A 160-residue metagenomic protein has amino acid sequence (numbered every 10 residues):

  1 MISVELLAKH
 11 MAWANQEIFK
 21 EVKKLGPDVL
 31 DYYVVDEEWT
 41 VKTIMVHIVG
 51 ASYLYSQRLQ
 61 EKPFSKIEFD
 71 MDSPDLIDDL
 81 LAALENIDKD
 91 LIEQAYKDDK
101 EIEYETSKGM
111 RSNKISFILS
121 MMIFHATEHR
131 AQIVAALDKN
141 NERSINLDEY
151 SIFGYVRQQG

Functional and structural regions predicted by a protein language model:
M1-E5: Active-site metal-coordination segments of metallo-dependent hydrolases
A8-K20, K24, V29-D70, M110-G160: Short, contiguous alpha-helical
E61-K100: Helix-adjacent hinge/juxtasegments
I87-K89, I102, T127, L147-D148: Intrinsic disorder/low-complexity signal
L91, K97-Y104, K108-R111, I115: Mid-chain, well-packed structural core segment of small domains
